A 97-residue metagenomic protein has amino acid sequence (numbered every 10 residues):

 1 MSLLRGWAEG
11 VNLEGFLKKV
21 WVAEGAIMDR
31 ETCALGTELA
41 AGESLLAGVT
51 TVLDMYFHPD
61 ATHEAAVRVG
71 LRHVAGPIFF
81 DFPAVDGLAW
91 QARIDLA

Functional and structural regions predicted by a protein language model:
M1-T62, P77: Metal-associated gating/positioning segment near the N- to mid-region
T62-A97: Metal-coordinating catalytic core of metallo-dependent amide/deamination hydrolases
